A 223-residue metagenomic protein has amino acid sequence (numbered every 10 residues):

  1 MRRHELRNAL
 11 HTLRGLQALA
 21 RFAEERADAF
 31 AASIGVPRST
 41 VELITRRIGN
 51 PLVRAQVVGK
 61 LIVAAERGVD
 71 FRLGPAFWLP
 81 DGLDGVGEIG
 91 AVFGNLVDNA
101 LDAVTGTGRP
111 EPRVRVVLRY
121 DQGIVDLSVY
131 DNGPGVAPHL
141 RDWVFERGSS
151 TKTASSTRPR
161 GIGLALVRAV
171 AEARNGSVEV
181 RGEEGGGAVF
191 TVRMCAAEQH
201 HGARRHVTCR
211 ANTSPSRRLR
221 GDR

Functional and structural regions predicted by a protein language model:
D28, E42-R67: Short beta-to-alpha transition helix within the HATPase_c
T45, D70-V92, R109: Conserved short strand/loop->alpha-helix "switch" segment adjacent to the catalytic nucleotide/phosphoryl-transfer site
R113, I124, G135, G161 (+3 more regions): Glycine-rich nucleotide-binding loop
D131: Acidic ATP/Mg2+-coordinating residue in the GHKL
V136-G148: Short conserved segment of the HATPase_c
S156-L166: Glycine-rich phosphate-binding loop
A171-E172: Detector for a conserved hydrophobic position within an alpha-helical segment of the HATPase_c
